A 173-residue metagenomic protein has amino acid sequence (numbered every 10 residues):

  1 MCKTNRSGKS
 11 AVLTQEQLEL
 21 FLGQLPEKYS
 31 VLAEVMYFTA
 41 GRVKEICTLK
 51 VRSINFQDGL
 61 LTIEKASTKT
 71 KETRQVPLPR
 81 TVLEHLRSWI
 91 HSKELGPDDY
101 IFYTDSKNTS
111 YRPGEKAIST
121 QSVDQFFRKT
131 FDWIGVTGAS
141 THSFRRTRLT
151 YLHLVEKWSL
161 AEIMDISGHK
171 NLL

Functional and structural regions predicted by a protein language model:
M1-L18, K69-R80, L95-D99: DNA breakage-rejoining catalytic core of tyrosine-based enzymes
C2, A11-V43: Basic, Lys/Arg- and aromatic-enriched nucleic-acid-binding interface segment
L18, Y29-S30, T120, D124 (+1 more regions): Short, leucine-enriched amphipathic alpha-helices that occur as contiguous helical runs
L25-P26, V35-T48, V155-S159, S167-H169: A short, glycine-centered helix-capping/turn motif at helix boundaries that positions DNA-contacting or catalytic
T39, T48-V82: Conserved tyrosine-mediated DNA breakage-rejoining catalytic core shared by Y-recombinases
S53-F56, K157-L173: Short, polar N-cap/turn motifs at the start of nucleic acid-interacting alpha helices
T68-S88, D99-R128: C-terminal catalytic core of Y-nucleophile DNA break-rejoin enzymes
T137-V155: Short basic/aromatic active-site micro-motif
